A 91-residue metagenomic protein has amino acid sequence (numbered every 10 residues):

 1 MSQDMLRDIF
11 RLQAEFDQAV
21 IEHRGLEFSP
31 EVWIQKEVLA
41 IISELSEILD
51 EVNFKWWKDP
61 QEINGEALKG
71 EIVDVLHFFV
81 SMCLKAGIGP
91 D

Functional and structural regions predicted by a protein language model:
M1-D91: Flexible "arm" and connector segments at domain edges
